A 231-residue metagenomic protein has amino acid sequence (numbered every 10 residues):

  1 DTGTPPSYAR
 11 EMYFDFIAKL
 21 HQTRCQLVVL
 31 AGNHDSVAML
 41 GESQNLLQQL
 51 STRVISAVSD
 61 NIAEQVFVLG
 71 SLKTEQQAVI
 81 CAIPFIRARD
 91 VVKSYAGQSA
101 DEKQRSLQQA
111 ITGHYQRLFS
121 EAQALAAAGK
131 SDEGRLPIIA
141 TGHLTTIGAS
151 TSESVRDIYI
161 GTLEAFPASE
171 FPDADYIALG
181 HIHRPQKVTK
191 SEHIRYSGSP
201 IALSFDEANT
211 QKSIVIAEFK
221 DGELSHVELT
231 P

Functional and structural regions predicted by a protein language model:
T2-L30, H34-P231: Extended recognition/assembly regions associated with phosphoester-bond processing machinery
